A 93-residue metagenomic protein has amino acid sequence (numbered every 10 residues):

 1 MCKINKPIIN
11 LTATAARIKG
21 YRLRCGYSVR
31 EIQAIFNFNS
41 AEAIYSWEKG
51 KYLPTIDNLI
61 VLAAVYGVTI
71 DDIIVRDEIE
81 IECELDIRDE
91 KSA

Functional and structural regions predicted by a protein language model:
M1-R24: A short, Lys/Arg-rich alpha-helix, primarily the initiator
C2-I8, A64, I74-A93: Short, charged recognition helix plus adjacent turn of helix-turn-helix-like nucleic-acid-binding domains
K19, R30, I60: Residues within the helices of the helix-turn-helix
R22, Q33, A63: The alpha-helix within a helix-turn-helix
G26-S46: Short alpha-helical DNA-recognition segment
W47-E48, N58: DNA major-groove recognition helix of helix-turn-helix
D57-D72: DNA major-groove recognition helix of helix-turn-helix/homeodomain DNA-binding modules
